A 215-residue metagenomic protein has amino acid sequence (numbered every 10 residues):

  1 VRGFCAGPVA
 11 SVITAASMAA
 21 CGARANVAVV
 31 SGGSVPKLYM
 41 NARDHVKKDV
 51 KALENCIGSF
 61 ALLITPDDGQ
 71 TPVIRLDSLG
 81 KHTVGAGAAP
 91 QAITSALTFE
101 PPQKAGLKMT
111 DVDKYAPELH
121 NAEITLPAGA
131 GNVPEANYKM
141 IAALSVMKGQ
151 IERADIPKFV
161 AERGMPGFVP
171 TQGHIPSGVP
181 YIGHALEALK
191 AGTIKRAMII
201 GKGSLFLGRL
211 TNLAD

Functional and structural regions predicted by a protein language model:
V1-A23, Q91, Y115-D215: Claisen-condensing/thiolase-fold acyl-transfer catalytic domains that form or cleave C-C bonds in fatty acid
G7, S11, A15, V27 (+5 more regions): Small-side-chain structural scaffolding
A19-G22, S31, D67, A105: Short, well-ordered alpha-helical segments in soluble proteins
R24-I57: Flexible, glycine-rich active-site loops centered on histidine and acidic residues that chelate a metal or position
V27-G32, D77-S78, K195-K202: Short alpha-helical "patches" and their helix-cap loops
Y39, V73, R209: Short acidic, gly/pro-rich beta-turn/loop elements at beta-sheet edges and active-site/ligand-binding grooves
D44-P117, E123-L126, K139-E152, I156 (+3 more regions): Condensing-enzyme catalytic core mediating Claisen C-C bond formation in acyl metabolism
